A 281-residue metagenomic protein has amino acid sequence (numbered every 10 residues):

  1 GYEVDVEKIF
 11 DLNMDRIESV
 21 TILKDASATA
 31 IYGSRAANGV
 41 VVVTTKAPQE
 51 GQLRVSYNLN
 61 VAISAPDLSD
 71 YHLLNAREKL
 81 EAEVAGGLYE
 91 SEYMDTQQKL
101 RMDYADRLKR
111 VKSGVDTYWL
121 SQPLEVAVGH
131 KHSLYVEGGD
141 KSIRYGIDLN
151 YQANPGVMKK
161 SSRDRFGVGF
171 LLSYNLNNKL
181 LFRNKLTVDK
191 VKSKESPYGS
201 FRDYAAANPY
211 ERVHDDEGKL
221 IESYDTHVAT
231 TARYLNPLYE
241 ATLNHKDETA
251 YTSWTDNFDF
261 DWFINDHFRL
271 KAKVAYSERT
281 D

Functional and structural regions predicted by a protein language model:
G1-E3, G39, A47-K159, P197-S200 (+2 more regions): Residues embedded in well-ordered regular secondary structure
G1-K24: Short acidic/polar hinge/loop motifs at secondary-structure boundaries that mediate gating or recognition
D5, D225-H227: Non-catalytic, largely sequence-independent nucleic-acid-binding elements associated with nucleic-acid processing
D5-K8, S27-I31, V41: Short beta-alpha junctions and helix-cap segments that line functional grooves
L12, S34-R35: Conserved catalytic network of the ASCE P-loop NTPase/AAA+ motor domain
R16-E18, A36-I63, S142-D215, H245-D281: Transmembrane beta-barrel strand/turn architecture of Gram-negative outer membrane proteins
I221-S223: GHKL/Bergerat-fold ATPase module in large chromosome/replication-associated machines
A229-T231: Glycine-rich phosphate/dinucleotide-binding loop and adjoining beta-alpha-beta core of small-molecule
